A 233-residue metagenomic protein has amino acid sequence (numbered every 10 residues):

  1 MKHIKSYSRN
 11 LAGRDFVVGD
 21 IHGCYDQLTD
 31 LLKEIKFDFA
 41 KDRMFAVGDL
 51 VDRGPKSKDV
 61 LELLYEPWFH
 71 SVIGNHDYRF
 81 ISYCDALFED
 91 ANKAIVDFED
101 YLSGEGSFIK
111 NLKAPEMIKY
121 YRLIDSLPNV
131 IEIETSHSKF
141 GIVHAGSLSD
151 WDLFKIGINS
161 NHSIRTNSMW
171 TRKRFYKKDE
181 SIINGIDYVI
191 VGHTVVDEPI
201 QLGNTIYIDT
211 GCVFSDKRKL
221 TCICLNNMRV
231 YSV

Functional and structural regions predicted by a protein language model:
S8, R14, V18, G23-D97: Core catalytic region of metal-dependent phosphoesterases/phosphodiesterases, especially metallo-beta-lactamase-like
R9-F16, E132-G141, L202: Beta-strand-turn-beta hairpins that frame and shape the catalytic cleft of phosphate-ester-processing enzymes
D15-H22, F140-G146, I206-I208: Active-site-proximal beta-strand elements of phosphoester/diester hydrolases
V18, D38, F88-E89, A114 (+4 more regions): Catalytic phosphate/metal-binding cores of nucleic-acid and nucleotide-processing enzymes, i.e., regions that mediate
D20, D49, L64, G74-N75 (+5 more regions): Divalent metal-coordination and catalytic microenvironments
H22-D26, D52-P55, Y78-S82, L148-D150 (+2 more regions): Active-site environment of divalent metal-dependent phosphoester hydrolases
S57-L61, Y65-E132, H137-K139, T166-T171 (+1 more regions): Active-site neighborhood of divalent metal-dependent phosphoester bond hydrolases
M169-S232: Conserved beta-sheet core of the metallophosphoesterase superfamily
